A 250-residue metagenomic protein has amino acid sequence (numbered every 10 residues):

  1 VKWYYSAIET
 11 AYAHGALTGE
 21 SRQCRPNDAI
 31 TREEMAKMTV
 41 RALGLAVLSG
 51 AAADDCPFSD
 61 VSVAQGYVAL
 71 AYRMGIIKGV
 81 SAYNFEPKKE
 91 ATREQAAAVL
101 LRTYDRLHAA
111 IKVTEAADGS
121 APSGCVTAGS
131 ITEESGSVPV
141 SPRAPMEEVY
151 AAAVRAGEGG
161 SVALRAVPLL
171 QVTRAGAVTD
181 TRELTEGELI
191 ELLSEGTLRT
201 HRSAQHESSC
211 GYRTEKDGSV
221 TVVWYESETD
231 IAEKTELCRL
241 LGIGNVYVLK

Functional and structural regions predicted by a protein language model:
V1-S6, A13-E33, R41-G66, K78-A91 (+1 more regions): Feature responds to low-complexity, polar/acidic, surface-exposed segments characteristic of secreted/exported proteins
V113-L192: Substrate-binding surface in catalytic domains of secreted glycosidases
G159-K234: Glycan-binding loop/region signatures in secreted carbohydrate-active enzymes
K234-K250: Acidic/aromatic/glycine-rich contiguous surface patches that form carbohydrate-binding/processing clefts and analogous
